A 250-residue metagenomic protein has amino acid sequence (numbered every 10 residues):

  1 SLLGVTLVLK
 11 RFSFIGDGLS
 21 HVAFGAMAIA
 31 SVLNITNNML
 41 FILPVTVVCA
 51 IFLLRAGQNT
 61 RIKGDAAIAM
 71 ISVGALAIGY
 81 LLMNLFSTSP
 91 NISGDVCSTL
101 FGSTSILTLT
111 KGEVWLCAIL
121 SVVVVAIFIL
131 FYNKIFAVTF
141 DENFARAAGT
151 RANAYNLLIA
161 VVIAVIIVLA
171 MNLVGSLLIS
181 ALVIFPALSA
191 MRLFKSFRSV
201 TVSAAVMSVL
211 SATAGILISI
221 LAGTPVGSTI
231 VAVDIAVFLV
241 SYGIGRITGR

Functional and structural regions predicted by a protein language model:
S1, A26, A30, F41-C49 (+16 more regions): Alpha-helical transmembrane segments in multi-pass membrane proteins
S1-K10, A28-T36, K134-F144, A160-A170 (+1 more regions): Short juxtamembrane and helix-loop transition motifs at transmembrane-helix boundaries in membrane proteins
V5-S20, F24-P90, A190-V202, S219-G223 (+1 more regions): Short loop segments and helix-boundary regions at transmembrane helix junctions of multi-pass inner-membrane proteins
M39-P44, A66-M70, V114-I119, A154-V161 (+2 more regions): Hydrophobic alpha-helical transmembrane segments
I68, S72-I129: Transmembrane helix-bundle core of multi-pass membrane transporters and related energy-transducing complexes
L109-P186: Helix-loop-helix "hairpin" substructures at the membrane interface of multi-pass membrane proteins
N172-S228: Transmembrane alpha-helical segments in multi-pass inner-membrane proteins
T224-R250: Cytosolic-side transmembrane-helix boundaries in multi-pass membrane proteins
